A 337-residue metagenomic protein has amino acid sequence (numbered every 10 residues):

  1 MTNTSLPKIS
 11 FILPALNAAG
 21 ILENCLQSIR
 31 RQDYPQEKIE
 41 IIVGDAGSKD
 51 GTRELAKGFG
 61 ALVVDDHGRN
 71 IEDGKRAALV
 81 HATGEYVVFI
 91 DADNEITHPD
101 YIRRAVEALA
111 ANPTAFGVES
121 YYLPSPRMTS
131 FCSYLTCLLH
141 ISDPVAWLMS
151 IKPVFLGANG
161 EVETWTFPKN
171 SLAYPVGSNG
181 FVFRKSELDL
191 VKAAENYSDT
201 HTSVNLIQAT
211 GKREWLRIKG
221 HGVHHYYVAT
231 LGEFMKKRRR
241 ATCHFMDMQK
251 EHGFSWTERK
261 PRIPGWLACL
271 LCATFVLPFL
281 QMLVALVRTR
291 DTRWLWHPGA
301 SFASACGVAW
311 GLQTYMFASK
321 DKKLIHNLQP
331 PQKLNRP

Functional and structural regions predicted by a protein language model:
M1-S28: N-proximal low-complexity "stem/linker" segments adjacent to membrane-targeting elements
Q27-K38: Short, acidic, metal-binding catalytic loop of nucleotide-sugar glycosyltransferases
G44-R53, N94-E95: A conserved acidic beta->alpha catalytic loop
D66-A82, R104: Glycine-rich, basic loop-to-helix element that forms the pyrophosphate-binding segment of sugar-nucleotide handling
V87: Short aromatic/hydrophobic "clamp" motif used to bind/position activated sugar donors
E95, P99-P144: Conserved donor NDP-sugar-binding/catalytic core segment of glycosyltransferases
V176, G180-H221, V228: A short, conserved alpha-helix in the catalytic core of glycosyltransferases
E214-W215, K219, H224-A300: Active-site-adjacent helix/loop segment of glycosyltransferases that harbors family-specific signature motifs
